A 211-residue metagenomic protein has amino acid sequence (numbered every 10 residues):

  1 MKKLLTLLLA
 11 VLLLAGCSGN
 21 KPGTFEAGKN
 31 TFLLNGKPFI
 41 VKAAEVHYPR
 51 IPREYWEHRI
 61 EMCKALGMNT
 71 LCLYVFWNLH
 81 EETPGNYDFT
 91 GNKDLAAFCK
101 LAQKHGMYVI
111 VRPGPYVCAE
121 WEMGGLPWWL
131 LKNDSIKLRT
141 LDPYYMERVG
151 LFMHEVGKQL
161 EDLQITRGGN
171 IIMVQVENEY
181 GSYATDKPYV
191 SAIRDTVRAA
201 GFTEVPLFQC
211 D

Functional and structural regions predicted by a protein language model:
L4-L14: Sec-dependent N-terminal signal peptides
L12-S18, C210-D211: Short, intrinsically disordered, charge-balanced linker/junction segments flanking boundaries in proteins
C17-T70, K100, K104, Y108: N-terminal carbohydrate-binding accessory modules
K42-H47, C72-Y74, I110-G114, Q175-E177 (+1 more regions): A cross-family glycoside hydrolase active-site/sugar-binding cleft signature
R53, E57, F89-A96, P143-G150 (+1 more regions): Non-membrane alpha-helical structural segments and their capping/turn regions in soluble enzymes
W56-G124, W128-W129, R194-P206: Aromatic-lined substrate-binding rim segments of carbohydrate-active enzymes
V117-K158: Active-site-adjacent "subsite" loops/lids of carbohydrate-active enzymes
Y145-D211: Active-site neighborhood of glycoside hydrolase catalytic domains
